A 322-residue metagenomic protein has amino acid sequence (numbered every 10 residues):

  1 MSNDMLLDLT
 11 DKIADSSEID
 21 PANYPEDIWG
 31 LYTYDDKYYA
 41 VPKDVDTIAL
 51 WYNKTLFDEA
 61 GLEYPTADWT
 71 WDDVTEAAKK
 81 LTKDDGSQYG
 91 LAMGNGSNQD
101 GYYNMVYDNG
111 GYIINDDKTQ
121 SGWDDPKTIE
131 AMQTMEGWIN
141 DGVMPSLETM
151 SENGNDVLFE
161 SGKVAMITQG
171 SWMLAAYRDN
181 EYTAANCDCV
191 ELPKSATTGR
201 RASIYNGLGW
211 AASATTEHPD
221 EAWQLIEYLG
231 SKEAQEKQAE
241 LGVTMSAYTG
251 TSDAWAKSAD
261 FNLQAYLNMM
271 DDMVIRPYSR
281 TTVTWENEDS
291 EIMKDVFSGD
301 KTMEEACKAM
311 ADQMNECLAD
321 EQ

Functional and structural regions predicted by a protein language model:
M1-A49, N186-V190, S258-D260, Q264 (+1 more regions): Hinge/lid segment of periplasmic solute-binding proteins
M1-N23, E59-G61, L158, G162-M166 (+3 more regions): Extracytoplasmic "Venus flytrap"/periplasmic binding protein-like
T10-Y24, A67, L91, G111-E130 (+4 more regions): Short, solvent-exposed loop/beta-turn-alpha elements that line the ligand-binding surface or hinge of extracytoplasmic
A60, Q133, G137-M144, D179-T244 (+1 more regions): Extracytoplasmic/periplasmic substrate-recognition and gating elements
W69-T75, S146-S161: Short helix-initiation/N-cap motifs at beta->coil->alpha
A78, K118-E148, L192: Glycine-centered hinge/linker elements that transmit conformational signals in sensory and ligand-binding systems
A165-Q169, D188: Paired acidic/hydrophobic, glycine-rich loop segments that form the ligand-binding mouth/hinge of periplasmic-binding
V190, E240-N287, E291, D295 (+1 more regions): Long, aromatic- and glycine/proline-rich binding clefts that accommodate carbohydrate-like moieties
